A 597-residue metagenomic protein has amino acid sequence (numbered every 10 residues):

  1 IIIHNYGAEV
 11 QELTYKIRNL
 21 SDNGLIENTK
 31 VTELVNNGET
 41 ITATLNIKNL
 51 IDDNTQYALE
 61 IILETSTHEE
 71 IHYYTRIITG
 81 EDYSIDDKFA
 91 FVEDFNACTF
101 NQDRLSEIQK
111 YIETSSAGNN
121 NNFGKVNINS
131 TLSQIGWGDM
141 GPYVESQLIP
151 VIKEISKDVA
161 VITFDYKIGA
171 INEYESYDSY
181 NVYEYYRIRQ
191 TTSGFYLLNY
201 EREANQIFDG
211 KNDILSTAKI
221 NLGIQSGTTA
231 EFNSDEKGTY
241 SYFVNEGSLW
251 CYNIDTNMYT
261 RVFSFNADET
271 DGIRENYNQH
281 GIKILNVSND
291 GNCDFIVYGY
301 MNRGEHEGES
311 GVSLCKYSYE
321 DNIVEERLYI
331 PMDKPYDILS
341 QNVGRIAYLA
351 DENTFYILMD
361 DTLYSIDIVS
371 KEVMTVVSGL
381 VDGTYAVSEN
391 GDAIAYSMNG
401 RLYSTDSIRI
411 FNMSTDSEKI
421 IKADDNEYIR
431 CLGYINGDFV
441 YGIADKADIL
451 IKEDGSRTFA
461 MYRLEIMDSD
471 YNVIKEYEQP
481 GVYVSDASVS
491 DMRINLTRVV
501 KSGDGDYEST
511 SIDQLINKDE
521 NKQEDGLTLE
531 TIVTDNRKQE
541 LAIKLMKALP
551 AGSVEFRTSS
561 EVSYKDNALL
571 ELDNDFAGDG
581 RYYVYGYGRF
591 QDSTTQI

Functional and structural regions predicted by a protein language model:
I1-K16, L20-I26, Q56-M140, S216-M258 (+9 more regions): Core segments of small alpha/beta cavity-forming domains
E12-L34, T44-Y57, T131-S176, H280-N289: Surface-exposed, charged secondary-structure patches
N28-K30, Y200, Y259-D268, V324-M332 (+3 more regions): Beta-propeller fold detector
I78-T79, N199-D209, Q479-V484: Short, solvent-exposed aromatic-acidic interface loops
V159-L197, E201, Q206-I207: Exposed beta-sheet edge and beta->alpha loop/turn motif
I254-N257, Y319-E320, D367-K371, N412-D416 (+1 more regions): Short loop/turn segments that connect beta-strands within beta-propeller blades
D382, K419-C431, N472-S490: Conserved blade-ending motifs and adjacent loop-strand segments that build the rim/top face of beta-propeller domains
F439-G455, F459-L464, V482, S488 (+2 more regions): Exposed, low-structure sequence patches enriched in small/polar residues
